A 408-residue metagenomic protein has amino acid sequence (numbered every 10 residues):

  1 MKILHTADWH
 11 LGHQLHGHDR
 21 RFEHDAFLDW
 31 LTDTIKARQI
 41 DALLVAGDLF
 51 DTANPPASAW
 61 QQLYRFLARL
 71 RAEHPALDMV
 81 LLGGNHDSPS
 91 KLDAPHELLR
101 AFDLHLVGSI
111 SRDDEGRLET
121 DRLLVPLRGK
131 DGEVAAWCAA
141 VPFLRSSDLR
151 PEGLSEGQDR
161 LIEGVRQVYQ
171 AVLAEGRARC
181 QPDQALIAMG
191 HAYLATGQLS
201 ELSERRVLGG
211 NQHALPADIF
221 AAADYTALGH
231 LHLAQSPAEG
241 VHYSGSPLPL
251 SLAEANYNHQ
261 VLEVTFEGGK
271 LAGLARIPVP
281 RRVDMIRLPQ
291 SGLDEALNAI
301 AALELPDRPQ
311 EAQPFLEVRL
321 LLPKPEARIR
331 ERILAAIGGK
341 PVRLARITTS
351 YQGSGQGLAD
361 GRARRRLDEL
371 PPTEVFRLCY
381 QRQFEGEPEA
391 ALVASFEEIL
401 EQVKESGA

Functional and structural regions predicted by a protein language model:
M1-A68, A72-A76, E398, Q402 (+1 more regions): N-terminal active-site segment of His-dependent metallophosphoesterases
T6-A7, L43-G47, D78-N85, H105-I110 (+3 more regions): Active-site neighborhood of phospho(di)ester-bond hydrolases with catalytic His/Asp-centered motifs
G12-H13, D51-N54, G83-L92, R145-L149 (+3 more regions): Active-site environment of divalent metal-dependent phosphoester hydrolases
H16, L49-F66, G83-F102, G108 (+2 more regions): Metal-dependent catalytic neighborhoods of phosphoester/phosphodiester hydrolases
I40-S58, H74-S90, L194-N211: Active-site neighborhood of divalent metal-dependent phosphoester/pyrophosphate hydrolases
L98, F102-R206: Conserved catalytic scaffold of divalent metal-dependent phosphoesterases
V107, L194-K270: Conserved beta-sheet core of the metallophosphoesterase superfamily
F266-A408: Accessory, non-catalytic peripheral segments of nucleic-acid enzymes
